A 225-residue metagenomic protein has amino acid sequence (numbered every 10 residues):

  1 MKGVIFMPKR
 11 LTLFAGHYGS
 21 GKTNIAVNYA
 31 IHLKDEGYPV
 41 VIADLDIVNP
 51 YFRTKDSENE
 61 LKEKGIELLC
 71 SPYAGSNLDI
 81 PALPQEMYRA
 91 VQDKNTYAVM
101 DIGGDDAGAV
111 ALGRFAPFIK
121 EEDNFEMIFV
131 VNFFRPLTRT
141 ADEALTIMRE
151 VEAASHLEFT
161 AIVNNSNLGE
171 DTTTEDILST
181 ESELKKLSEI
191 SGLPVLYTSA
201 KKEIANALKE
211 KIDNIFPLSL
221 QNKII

Functional and structural regions predicted by a protein language model:
M1-F6: Short, Lys/Arg-enriched N-terminal segments with co-localized hydrophobic residues within the first ~10-30 amino acids
F14: Hydrophobic anchor at the beta1->P-loop junction of P-loop NTPases
G19: Walker A (P-loop) phosphate-binding loop of P-loop NTPases
K22: Conserved lysine of the Walker
I25: Hydrophobic positions on the alpha1 helix immediately C-terminal to the Walker A/P-loop
H32-D79, E86: N-terminal phosphate/diphosphate-binding loop that engages ATP/GTP or pyrophosphate donors across diverse enzyme folds
P72-S76, T96-A111: Switch II (G3) loop of P-loop NTPases
A107-K211: Conserved catalytic-core segment of NTP-binding enzymes
